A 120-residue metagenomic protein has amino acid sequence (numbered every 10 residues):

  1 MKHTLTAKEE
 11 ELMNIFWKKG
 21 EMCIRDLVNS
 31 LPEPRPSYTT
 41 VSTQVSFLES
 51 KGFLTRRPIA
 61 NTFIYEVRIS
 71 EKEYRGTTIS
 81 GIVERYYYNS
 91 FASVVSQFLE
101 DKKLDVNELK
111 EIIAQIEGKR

Functional and structural regions predicted by a protein language model:
H3-K8, I59-T78: Short, cationic-aromatic polyanion-contact patches
L5-K8, E21, Y88: Short helix-coil-helix linker/hinge
I15-C23: Short capping segments at the starts of secondary-structure elements
M22-S30: Short acidic, hydrophobic short linear motifs in intrinsically disordered regions
S42-S46: Short, hydrophobic-biased segments on the C-terminal half of alpha helices that form "recognition helices"
G52: Glycine-centered, phosphate/nucleic-acid-interacting loop/turn motifs that mediate DNA/RNA or nucleotide
T77-R120: Amphipathic alpha-helical dimerization/coiled-coil segments that flank or bridge DNA-binding/regulatory modules
